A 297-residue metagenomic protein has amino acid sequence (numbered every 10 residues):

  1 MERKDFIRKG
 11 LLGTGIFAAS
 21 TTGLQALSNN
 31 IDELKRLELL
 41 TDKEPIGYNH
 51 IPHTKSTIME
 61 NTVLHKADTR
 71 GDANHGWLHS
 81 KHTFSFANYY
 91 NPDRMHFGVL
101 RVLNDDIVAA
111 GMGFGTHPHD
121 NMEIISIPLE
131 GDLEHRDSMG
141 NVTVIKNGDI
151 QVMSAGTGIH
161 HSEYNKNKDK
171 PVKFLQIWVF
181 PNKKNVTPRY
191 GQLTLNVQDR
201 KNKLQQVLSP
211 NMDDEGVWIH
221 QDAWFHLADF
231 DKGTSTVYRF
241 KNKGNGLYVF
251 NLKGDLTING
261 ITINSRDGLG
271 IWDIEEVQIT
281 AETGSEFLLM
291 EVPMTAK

Functional and structural regions predicted by a protein language model:
M1-T14: N-terminal secretory signal peptides and thylakoid transit peptides that target proteins across membranes
T22-M59: C-terminal segment of N-terminal export signals and the immediately downstream linker at the start of the mature
G47-I51, I58-Y90: N-terminal signal-anchor module of multipass membrane proteins
A73-P118, M122-E123, F174, P181 (+1 more regions): A short glycine-rich, His/Asp/Glu-containing loop-to-beta-strand
G113-G115, D132-H135, Q151-V152, G156-Y164 (+2 more regions): Histidine-centered metal-chelating micro-motifs
D120-R136, N147-I150, Y238-N259: Glycine- and acidic-residue-biased ligand/ion/polar-headgroup-sensing regions
M139-S154, G260-V277: Short acidic-glycine-tyrosine-enriched beta hairpin
A155-N185, D273-K297: Ligand-binding loop in jelly-roll beta-barrel domains
